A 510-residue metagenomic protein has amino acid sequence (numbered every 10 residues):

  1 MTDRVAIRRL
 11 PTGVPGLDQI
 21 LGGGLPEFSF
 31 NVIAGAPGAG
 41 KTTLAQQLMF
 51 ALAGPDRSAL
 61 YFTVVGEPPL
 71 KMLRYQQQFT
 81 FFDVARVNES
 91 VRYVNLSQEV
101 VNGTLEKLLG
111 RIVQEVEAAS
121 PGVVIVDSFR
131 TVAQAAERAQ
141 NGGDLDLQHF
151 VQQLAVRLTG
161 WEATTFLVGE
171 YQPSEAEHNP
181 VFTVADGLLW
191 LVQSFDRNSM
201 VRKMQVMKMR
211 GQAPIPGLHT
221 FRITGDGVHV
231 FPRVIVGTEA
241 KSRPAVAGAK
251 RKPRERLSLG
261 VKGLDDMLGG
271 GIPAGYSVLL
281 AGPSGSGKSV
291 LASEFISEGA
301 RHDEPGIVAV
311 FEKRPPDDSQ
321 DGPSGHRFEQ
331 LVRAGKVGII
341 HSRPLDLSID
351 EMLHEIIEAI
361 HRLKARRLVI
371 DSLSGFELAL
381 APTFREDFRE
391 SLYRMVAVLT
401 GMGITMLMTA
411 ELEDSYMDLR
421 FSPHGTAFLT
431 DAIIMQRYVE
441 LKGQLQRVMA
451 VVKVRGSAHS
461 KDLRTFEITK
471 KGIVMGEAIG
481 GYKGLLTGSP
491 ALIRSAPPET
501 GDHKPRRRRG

Functional and structural regions predicted by a protein language model:
M1-D3, I7, E117-A119, Q193-S258 (+4 more regions): Conserved P-loop NTPase
G13-G24, G260-G271: Pre-Walker A adenine-sensing motif
G22, F30, G35-P37, L44 (+7 more regions): Scaffold/interface architecture of coatomer-like assemblies
F28, P55-S58, V87-V91, W161-A163 (+10 more regions): Short glycine-/polar-rich loops that comprise or flank the Walker A/P-loop and associated switch/sensor motifs
N31, T104-V184, L188, L347-I433 (+1 more regions): P-loop NTPase motor core
A36-V100, P273-L279, P283-D350: Conserved P-loop
L48, E175-N179, W190-Q193, V201-Q205 (+7 more regions): Short beta-alpha junctions and helix-cap segments that line functional grooves
V65-L70, Q78, S97-N102, R130-V132 (+15 more regions): Conserved nucleotide-binding/hydrolysis micro-motifs of P-loop NTPases
